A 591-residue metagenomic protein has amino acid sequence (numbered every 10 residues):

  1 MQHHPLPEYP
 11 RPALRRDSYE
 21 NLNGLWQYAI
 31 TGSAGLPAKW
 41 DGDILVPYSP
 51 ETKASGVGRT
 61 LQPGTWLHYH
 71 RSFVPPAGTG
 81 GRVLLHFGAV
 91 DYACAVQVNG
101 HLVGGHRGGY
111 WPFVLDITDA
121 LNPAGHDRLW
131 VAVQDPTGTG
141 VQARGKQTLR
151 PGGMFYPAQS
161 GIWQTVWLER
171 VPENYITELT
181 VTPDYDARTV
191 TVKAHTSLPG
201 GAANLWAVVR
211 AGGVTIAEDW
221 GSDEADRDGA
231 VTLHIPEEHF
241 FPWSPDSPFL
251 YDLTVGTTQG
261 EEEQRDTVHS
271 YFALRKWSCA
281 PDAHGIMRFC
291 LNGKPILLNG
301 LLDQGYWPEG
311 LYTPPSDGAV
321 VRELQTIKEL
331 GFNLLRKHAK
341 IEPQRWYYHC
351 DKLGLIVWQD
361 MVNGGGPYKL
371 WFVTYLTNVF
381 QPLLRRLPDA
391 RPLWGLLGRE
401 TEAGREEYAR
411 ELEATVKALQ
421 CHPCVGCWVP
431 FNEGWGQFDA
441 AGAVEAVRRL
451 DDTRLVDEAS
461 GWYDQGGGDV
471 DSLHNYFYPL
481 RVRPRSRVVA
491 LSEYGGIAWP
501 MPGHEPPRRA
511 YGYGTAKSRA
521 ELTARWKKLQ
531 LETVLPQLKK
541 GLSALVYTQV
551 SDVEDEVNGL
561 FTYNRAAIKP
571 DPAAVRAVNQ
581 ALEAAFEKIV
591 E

Functional and structural regions predicted by a protein language model:
M1-A54, A132, P136-V141, G212-V214 (+4 more regions): Accessory carbohydrate-binding/adhesion or oligomerization-edge regions at the termini of glycan-active proteins
E8-A13, Q27-G32, R59-Y175, P199 (+4 more regions): Accessory beta-strand-rich segments of carbohydrate-active enzymes
V96-V98, T189-S222, V231: Beta-strand-rich binding/interaction modules
L115-A120, T232-P248: Signal that preferentially marks extracellular ectodomain short beta-strand elements of beta-sandwich modules
R128-V131, S247-Q259: Short, aromatic- and glycine-rich surface loops/edge beta-strands on solvent-exposed regions
R170-G200, A283-R288, L582-V590: Surface beta-strand/loop "capping" patches
L179-T180, T254-I327, A581, F586-K588: N-terminal carbohydrate-binding accessory modules
L334-N579, A585-V590: Substrate-binding/catalytic cleft of secreted carbohydrate-active enzymes, primarily glycoside hydrolases
